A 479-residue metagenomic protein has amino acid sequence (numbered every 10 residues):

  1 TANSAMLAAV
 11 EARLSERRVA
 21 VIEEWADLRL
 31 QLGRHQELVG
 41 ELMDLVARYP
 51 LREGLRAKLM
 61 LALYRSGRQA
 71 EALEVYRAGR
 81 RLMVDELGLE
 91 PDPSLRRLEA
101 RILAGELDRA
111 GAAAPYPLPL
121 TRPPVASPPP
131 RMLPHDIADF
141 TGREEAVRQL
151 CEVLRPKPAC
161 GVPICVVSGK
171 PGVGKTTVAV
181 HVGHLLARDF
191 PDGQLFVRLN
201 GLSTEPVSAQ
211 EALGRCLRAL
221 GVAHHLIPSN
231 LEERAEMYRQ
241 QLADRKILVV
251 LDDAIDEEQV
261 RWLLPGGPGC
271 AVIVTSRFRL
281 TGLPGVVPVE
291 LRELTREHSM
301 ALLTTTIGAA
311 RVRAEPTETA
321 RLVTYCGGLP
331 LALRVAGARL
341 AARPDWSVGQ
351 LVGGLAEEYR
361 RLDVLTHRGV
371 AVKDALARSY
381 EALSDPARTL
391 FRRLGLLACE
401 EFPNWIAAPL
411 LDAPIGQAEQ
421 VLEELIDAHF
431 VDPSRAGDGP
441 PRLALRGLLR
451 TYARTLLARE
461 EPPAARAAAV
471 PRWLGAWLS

Functional and structural regions predicted by a protein language model:
T1-M132, R459-V470: Intrinsically disordered, charged and Pro/Gly-enriched terminal/linker segments that flank large helical-solenoid
P119-S479: Aliphatic-rich helical/repeat scaffold segments used for oligomerization and domain docking
